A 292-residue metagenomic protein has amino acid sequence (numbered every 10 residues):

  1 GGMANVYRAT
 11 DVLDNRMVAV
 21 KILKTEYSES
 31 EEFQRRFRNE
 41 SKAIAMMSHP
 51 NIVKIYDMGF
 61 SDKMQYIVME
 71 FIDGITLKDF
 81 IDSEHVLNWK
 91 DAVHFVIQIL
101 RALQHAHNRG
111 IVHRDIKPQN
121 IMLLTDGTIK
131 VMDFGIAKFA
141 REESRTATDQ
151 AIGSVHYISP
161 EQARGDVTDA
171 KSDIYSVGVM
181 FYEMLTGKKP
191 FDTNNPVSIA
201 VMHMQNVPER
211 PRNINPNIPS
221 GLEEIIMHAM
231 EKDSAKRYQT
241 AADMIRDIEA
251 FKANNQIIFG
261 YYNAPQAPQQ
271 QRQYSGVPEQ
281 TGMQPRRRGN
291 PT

Functional and structural regions predicted by a protein language model:
T10-M17: Conserved N-lobe loop of protein kinases adjacent to the ATP-binding glycine-rich P-loop
K24-M46: AlphaC helix of the eukaryotic protein kinase fold
M58: Activation-segment/catalytic-loop signature of the eukaryotic protein kinase fold
D62-T76, F80: Conserved short submotifs of the Hanks-type protein kinase catalytic core that shape the nucleotide-binding pocket
F95-V96: Activation segment signature within eukaryotic-like protein kinase domains
I99-I111: Protein kinase catalytic-loop region centered on the HRD/HxD motif
H156-F259: C-terminal lobe helix-coil module of Hanks-type protein kinase domains
Q239-G289: Juxtacatalytic C-terminal regulatory tail of Ser/Thr protein kinases
